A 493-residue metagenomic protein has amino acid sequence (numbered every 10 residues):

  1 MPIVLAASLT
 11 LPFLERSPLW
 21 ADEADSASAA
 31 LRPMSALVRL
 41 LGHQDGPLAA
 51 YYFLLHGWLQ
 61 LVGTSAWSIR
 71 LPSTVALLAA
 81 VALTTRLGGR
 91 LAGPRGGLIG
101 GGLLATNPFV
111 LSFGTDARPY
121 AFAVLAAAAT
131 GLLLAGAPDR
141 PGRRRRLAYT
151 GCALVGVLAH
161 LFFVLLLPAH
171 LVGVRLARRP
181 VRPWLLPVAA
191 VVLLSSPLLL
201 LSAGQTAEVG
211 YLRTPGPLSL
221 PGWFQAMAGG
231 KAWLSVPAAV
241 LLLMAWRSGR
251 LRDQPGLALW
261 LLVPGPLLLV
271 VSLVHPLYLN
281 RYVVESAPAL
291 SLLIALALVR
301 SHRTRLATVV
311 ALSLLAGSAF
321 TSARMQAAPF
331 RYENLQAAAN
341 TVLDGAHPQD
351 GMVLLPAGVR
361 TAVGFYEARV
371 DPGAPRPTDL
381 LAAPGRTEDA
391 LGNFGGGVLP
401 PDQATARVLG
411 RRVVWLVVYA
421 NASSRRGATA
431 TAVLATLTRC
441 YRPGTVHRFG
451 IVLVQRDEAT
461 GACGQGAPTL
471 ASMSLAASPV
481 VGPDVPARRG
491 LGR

Functional and structural regions predicted by a protein language model:
P2-G492: Membrane-proximal helix-loop-helix interfaces that form the catalytic/acceptor-binding platform of multi-pass membrane
